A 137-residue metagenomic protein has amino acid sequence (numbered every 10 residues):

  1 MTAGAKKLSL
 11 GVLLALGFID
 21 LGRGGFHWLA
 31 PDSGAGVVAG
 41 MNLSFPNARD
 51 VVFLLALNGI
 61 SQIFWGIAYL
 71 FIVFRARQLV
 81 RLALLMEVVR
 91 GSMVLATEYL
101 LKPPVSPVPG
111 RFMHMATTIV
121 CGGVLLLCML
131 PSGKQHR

Functional and structural regions predicted by a protein language model:
M1-R23: Cytosolic juxtamembrane helix and N-cap/initiation of the first transmembrane helix
G17-G36: Transmembrane alpha-helix/helix-exit interface in multi-pass inner-membrane proteins
V38-N42, P104-A116: Non-cytosolic membrane-interface motifs at loop->transmembrane helix junctions
G40, S44-L70: Core segments of alpha-helical transmembrane spans in multipass integral membrane proteins
G66-L82: Juxtamembrane helix-break-helix junctions at the cytosolic face of small multi-pass alpha-helical membrane proteins
L82-Y99: Hydrophobic alpha-helical membrane segments
I119-R137: Membrane-water interface at the C-terminal end of transmembrane alpha helices
